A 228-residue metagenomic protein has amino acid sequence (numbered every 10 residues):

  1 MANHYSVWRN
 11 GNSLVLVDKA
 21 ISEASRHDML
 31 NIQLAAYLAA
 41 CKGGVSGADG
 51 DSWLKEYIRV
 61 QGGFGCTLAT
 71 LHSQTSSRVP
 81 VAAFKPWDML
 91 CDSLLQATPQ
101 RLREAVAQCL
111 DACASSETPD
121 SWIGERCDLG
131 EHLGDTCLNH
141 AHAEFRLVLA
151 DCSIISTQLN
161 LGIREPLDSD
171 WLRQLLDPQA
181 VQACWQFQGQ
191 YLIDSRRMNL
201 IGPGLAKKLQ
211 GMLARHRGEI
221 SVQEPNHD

Functional and structural regions predicted by a protein language model:
A2-D28, D51-L54, L68-F84, C113-D228: C-terminal assembly and membrane-engagement modules of membrane-active proteins
M29-Q33: Post-signal-peptide N-terminal segment of Sec-exported extracytoplasmic proteins
L34, L38-L71: Long, solvent-exposed N-terminal ectodomains/accessory regions that are displayed to the extracellular/lumenal milieu
V60-F64, V81-P86: A short glycine/small-residue-enriched secondary-structure motif
P86-T98, L102-E117: Membrane-active amphipathic alpha-helices enriched in small hydrophobic residues
